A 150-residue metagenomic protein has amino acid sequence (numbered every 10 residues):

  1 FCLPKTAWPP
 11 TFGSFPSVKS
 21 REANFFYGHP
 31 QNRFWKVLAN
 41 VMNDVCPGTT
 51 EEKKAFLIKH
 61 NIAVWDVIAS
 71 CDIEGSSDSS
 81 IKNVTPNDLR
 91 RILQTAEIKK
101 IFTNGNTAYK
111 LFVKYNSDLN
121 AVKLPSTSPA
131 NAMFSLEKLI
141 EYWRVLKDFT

Functional and structural regions predicted by a protein language model:
F1-W8, H29-P30, S77-R90, V113-T150: C-terminal capping/extension of enzyme domains
T11-F12: N-terminal nucleotide-binding beta1-loop-alpha1 segment
F15-P16, I68-C71, P125-S128: Short, histidine-centered active-site or binding-site loop motifs used for metal coordination, general acid-base
K19-S80: Short, surface-exposed acidic-centric catalytic microdomains
L89, L93-T103: Proline-aspartate-enriched helix->loop->beta-strand connector
T107-Y109: Alpha-helix capping/helix-boundary segments
